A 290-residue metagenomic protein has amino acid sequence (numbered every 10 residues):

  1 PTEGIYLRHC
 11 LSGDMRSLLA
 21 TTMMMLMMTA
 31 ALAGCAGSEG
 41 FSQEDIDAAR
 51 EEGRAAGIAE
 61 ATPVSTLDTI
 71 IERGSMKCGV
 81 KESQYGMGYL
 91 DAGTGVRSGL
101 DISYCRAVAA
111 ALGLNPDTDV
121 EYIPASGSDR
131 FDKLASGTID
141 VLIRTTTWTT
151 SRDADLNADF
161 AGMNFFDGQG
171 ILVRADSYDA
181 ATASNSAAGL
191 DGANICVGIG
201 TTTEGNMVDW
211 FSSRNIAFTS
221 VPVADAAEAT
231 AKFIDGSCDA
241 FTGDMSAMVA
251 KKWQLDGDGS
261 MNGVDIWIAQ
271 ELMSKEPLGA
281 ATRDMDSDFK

Functional and structural regions predicted by a protein language model:
P1-A49, G53: Secretory targeting signatures
Q43-A61, I102, A110-A111, A175-A180 (+3 more regions): Extended ligand-binding regions for polar small-molecule ligands
E52, A56-T145: Extracytoplasmic small-molecule ligand-binding "clamshell" domains of the periplasmic binding protein/Venus flytrap
S75-V80, R97-S98, N185-E204: Short loop->beta-strand "edge-of-pocket" segments that line small-molecule binding or catalytic clefts across diverse
E82, N164-R174, M245, L255-K290: Periplasmic-binding protein-like
D91-T94, C105-T118, T203-A224, W253-G259: Ligand-binding cleft/hinge of the Venus flytrap
R106, D117-G189: Acidic, polar ligand-binding/catalytic clefts
D129, I143-D155, N206-S213, A227 (+2 more regions): A ligand-binding cleft/hinge motif common to bilobed small-molecule-binding domains
